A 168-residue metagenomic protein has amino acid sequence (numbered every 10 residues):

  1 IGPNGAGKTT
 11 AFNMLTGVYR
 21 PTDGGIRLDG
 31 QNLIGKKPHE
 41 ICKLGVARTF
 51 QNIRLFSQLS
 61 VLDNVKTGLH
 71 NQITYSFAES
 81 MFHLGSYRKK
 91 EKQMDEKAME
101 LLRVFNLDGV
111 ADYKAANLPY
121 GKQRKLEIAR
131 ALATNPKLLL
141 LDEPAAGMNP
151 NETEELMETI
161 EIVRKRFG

Functional and structural regions predicted by a protein language model:
I1-G168: Glycine-rich phosphate-binding loops of nucleotide-dependent enzymes
